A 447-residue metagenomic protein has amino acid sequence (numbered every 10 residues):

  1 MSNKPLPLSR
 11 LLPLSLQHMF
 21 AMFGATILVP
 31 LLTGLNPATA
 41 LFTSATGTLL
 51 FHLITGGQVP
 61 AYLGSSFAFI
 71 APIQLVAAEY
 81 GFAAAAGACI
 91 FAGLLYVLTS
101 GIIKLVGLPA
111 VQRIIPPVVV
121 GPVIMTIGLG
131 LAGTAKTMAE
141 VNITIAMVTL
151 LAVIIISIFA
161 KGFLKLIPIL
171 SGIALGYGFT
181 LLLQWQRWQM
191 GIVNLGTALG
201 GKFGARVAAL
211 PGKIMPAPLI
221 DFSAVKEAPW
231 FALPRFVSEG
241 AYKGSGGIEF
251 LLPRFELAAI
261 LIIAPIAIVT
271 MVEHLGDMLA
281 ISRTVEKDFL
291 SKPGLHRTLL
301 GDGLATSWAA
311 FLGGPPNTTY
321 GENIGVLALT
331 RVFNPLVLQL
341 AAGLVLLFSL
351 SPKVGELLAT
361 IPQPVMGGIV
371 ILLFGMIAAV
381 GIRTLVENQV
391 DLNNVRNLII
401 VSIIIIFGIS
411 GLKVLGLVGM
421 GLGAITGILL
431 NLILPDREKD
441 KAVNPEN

Functional and structural regions predicted by a protein language model:
S2-S9, L31-H52, Q58, I262-P335: Membrane-embedded helical hairpins/re-entrant loop segments and their flanking transmembrane helices within multi-pass
L8-L16, L32-L35, T55-P60, I114 (+4 more regions): Short, amphipathic, aromatic/basic-enriched membrane-interface segments that mark the entry/exit of transmembrane
L14-G47, H52, V59-A84: Transmembrane helix-boundary motif of multi-pass solute transporters/channels
L16-F20, I115, V119, A139-I143 (+5 more regions): Hydrophobic alpha-helical transmembrane segments of multi-pass membrane proteins
M22, T180-L181, W185, N194-T306 (+2 more regions): Membrane-embedded hairpin module used as a gating/binding unit in multi-pass transport and secretion proteins
I27-T33, I70-E79, P109, G133-M138 (+4 more regions): Generic transmembrane alpha-helix signature in multi-pass membrane proteins, especially transporters/channels
L35-F42, G57-F69, V111-V120, K165-S171 (+6 more regions): Short, non-helical or kinked segments that cap or interrupt transmembrane helices
A78-R187, L340-N444: Membrane-embedded alpha-helical modules
